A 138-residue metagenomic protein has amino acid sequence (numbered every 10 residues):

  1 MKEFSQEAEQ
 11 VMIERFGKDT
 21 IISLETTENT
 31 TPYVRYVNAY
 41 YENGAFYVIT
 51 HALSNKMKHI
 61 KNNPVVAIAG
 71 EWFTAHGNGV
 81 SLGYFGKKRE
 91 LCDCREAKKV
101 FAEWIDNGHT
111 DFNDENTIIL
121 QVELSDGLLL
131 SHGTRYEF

Functional and structural regions predicted by a protein language model:
M1-K18: Extreme N-terminal tail/first-helix region
K2-E3, T74-F138: Charged, gly/pro-rich active-site loop segments
A8, S23, P32, G44 (+4 more regions): Generic preference for well-ordered secondary structure
M12, T20, N116-I118: A generic secondary-structure signal marking the coil-to-beta-strand transition
I13-E14, N38, H109-F112: Short secondary-structure boundary/capping segments
G17-S23, V100-I105: Short Pro/Gly-enriched beta-strand edge/turn motifs at strand-loop
D19-A52, K58-I60, V66-G70, V80: Short beta-strand segments
